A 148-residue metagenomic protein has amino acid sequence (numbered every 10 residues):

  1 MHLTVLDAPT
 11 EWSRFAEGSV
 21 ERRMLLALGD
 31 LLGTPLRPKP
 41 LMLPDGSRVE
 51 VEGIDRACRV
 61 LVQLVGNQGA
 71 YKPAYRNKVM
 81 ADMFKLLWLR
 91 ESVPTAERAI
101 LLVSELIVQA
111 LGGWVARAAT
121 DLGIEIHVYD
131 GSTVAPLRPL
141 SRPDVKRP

Functional and structural regions predicted by a protein language model:
M1-L43: Acidic-basic catalytic patches of nuclease active cores, encompassing PD-(D/E)XK and other metal-cofactor nuclease
W12, F84-L87, L106-P148: Non-catalytic C-terminal interaction segments of nucleic acid-processing enzymes
L31, R56, D121-G123: Short, well-ordered coil/turn elements that cap or connect secondary structure elements
R37-P38, A99-I100, H127-Y129: Regulatory, intrinsically disordered low-complexity regions in eukaryotic nuclear proteins
M42-L43, Q68, T133-A135: Residue-level detector of flexible, active-site-proximal loop/helix-junction positions within diverse enzyme catalytic
S47-V49, F84: Alpha-helical scaffolding within the catalytic cores of extracellular/periplasmic polymer-degrading hydrolases
V51-L64: Active-site beta-strand-loop-beta-strand hairpin of nuclease catalytic cores that positions key catalytic residues
V65-D121: Catalytic cores of nucleic-acid endonucleases
